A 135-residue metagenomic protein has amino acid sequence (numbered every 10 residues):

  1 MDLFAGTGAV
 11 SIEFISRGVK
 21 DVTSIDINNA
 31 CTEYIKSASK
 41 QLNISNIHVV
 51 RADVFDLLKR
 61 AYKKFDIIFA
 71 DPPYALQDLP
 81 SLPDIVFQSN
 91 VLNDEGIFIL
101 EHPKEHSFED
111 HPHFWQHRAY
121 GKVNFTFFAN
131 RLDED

Functional and structural regions predicted by a protein language model:
M1-D135: Class I S-adenosyl-L-methionine-dependent methyltransferase catalytic core
